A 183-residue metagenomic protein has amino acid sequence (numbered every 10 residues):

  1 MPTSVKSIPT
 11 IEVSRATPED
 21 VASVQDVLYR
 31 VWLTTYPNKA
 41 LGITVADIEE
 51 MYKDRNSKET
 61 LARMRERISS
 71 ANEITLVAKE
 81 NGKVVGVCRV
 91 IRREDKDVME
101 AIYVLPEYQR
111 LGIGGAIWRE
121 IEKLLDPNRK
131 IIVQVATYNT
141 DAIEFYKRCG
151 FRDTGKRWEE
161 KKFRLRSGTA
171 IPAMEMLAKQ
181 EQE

Functional and structural regions predicted by a protein language model:
M1-P9, E181: Acyl-donor-binding surface of acyltransferase catalytic domains
S4-K6, L76, K161: Short acidic-hydrophobic surface loop/beta-edge motif
P9, D95, R129, P172: Residue-level signal for beta-strand positions within conserved beta-sheet cores that form or flank
I11, R15-V21, Q25-E107, G115-L124 (+2 more regions): Acetyl-CoA-dependent GNAT
A16-P18, N128-V133: Short, charged low-complexity linear motifs
L111: Flexible nucleotide-binding loop
K130-I143, K147-E183: C-terminal "cap" of GNAT-fold acetyltransferases
